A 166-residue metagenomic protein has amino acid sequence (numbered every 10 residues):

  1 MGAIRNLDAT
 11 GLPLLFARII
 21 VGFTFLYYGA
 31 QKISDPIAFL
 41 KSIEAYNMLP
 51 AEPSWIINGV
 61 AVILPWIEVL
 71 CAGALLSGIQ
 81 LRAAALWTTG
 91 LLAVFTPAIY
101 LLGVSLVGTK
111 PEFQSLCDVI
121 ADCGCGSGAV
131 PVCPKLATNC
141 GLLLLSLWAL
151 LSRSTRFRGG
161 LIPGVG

Functional and structural regions predicted by a protein language model:
M1-I37, W55, W66, G73 (+1 more regions): Extended, low-polarity transmembrane helix blocks
S34-V60: Membrane-interface interhelical connector segments
V60-I67: Short hydrophobic alpha-helical membrane-embedded segments
